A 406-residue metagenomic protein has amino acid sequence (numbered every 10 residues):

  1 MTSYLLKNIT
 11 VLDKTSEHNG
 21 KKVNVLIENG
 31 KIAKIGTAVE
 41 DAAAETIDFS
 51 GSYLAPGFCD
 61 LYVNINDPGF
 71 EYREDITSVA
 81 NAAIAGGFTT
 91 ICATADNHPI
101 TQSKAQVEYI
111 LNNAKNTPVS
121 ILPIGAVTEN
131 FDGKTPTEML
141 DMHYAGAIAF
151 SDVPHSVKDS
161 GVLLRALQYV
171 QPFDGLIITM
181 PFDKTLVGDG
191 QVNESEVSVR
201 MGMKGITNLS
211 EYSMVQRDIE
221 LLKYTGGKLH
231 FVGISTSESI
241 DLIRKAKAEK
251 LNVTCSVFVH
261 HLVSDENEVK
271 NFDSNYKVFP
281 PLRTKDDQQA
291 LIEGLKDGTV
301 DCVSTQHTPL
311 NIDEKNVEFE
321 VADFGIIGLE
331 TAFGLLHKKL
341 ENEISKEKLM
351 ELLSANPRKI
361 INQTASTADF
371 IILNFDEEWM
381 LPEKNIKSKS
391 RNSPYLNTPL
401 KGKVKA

Functional and structural regions predicted by a protein language model:
M1-D41: N-terminal metal-binding scaffold of metallo-dependent hydrolase/deaminase domains
I9, E318, T367-A406: C-terminal cap of metal-dependent C-N hydrolases
I9, G30, G51, Y62 (+11 more regions): Divalent metal-coordination and catalytic microenvironments
A38-L54: Active-site metal-binding motif and surrounding structural segment of the metallo-beta-lactamase
S50-A114: Metal-associated gating/positioning segment near the N- to mid-region
N113-A126: A glycine-rich helix N-cap at a beta->alpha junction
T137-V303: Histidine/acidic residue-rich metal-binding segments in metalloenzymes
R200-G226, K296-D297, C302-S304, T308-L373: His/Asp/Glu-enriched, well-ordered alpha-helical/loop segment that forms or immediately abuts the divalent-metal
